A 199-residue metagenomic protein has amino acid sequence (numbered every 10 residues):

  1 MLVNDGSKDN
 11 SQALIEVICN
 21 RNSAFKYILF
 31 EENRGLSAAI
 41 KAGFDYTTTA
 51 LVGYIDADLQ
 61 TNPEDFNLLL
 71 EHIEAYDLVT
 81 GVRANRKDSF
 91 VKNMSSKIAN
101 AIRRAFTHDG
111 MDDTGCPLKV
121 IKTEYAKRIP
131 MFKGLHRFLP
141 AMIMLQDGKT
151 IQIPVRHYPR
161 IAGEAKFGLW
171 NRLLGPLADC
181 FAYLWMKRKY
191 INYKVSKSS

Functional and structural regions predicted by a protein language model:
M1-F90, E124, L145, T150-I153 (+1 more regions): Structured catalytic core of nucleotide-sugar glycosyltransferases
S7, E32, K87, V91 (+3 more regions): Residue-level signature of the cytosolic catalytic core of signaling kinases
N10, I121, F138: Short Gly/charged-rich anion-binding patches and loops
E16, K41-F44, L70, S95-R103 (+4 more regions): Conserved protein kinase catalytic domain
N22, T47, F106-T107, P130: A broad structural signal for alpha-helix termini and local helix breaks/kinks
A38, T61-E64, S89, N93 (+4 more regions): Charged, alpha-helix-enriched surfaces in structured cytosolic catalytic cores of large nucleotide-utilizing machines
Y76-K127, A178-A182: Short, flexible, basic/aromatic active-site loop/helix in glycosyltransferases
H108, F132-S199: Hydrophobic helical membrane-anchoring modules
